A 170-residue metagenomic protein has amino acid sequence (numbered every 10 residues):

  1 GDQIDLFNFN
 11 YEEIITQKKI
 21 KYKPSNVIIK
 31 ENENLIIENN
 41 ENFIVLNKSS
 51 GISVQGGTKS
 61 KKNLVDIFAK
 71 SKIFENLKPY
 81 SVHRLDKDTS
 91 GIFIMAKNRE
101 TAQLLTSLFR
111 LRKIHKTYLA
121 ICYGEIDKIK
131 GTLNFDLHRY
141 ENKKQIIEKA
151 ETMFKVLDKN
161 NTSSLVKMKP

Functional and structural regions predicted by a protein language model:
G1-P170: RNA pseudouridine synthases
